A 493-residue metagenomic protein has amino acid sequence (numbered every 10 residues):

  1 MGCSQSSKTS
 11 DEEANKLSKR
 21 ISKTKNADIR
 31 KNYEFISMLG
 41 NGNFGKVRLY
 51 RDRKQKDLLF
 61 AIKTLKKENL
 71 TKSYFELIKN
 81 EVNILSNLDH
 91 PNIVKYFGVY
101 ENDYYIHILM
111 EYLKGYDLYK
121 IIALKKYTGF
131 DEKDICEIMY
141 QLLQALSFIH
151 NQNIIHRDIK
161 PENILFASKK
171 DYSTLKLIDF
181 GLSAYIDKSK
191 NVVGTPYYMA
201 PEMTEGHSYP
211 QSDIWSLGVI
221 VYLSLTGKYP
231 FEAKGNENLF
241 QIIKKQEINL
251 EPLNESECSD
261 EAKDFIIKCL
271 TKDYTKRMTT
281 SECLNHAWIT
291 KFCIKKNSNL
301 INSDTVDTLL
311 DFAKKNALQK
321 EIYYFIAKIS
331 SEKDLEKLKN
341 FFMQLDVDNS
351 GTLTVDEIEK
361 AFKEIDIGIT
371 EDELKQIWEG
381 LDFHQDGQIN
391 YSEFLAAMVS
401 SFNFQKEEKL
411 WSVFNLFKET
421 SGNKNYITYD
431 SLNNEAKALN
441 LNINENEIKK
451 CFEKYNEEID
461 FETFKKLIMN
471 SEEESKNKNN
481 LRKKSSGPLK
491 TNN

Functional and structural regions predicted by a protein language model:
I36-V47: Protein kinase glycine-rich loop
K46-D52, K56-K67: Glycine-rich ATP phosphate-binding loop
G98-V99: A short, aromatic-enriched beta-strand patch in the conserved N-lobe beta-sheet of the protein kinase catalytic domain
Y104-D117: Conserved short submotifs of the Hanks-type protein kinase catalytic core that shape the nucleotide-binding pocket
I138-M139: Activation segment signature within eukaryotic-like protein kinase domains
